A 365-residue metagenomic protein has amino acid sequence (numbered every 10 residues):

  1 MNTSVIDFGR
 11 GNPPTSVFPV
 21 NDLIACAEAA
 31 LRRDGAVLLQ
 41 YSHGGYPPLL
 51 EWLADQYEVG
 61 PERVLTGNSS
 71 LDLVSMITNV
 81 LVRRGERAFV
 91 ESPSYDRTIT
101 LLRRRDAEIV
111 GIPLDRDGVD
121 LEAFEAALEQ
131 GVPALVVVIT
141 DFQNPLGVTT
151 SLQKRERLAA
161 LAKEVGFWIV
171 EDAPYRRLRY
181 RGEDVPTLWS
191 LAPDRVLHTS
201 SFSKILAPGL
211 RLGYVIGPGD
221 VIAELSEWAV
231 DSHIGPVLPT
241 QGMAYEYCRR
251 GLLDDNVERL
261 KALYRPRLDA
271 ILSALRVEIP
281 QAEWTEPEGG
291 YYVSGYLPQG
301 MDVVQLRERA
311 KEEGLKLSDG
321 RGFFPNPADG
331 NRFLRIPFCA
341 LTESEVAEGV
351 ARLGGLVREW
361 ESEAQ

Functional and structural regions predicted by a protein language model:
M1-G44, E312-K316, I336: N-terminal "arm"/small-domain region of PLP-dependent enzymes with the aminotransferase-like
V37-G166, R176-R195, Y264, S344 (+1 more regions): Conserved core of the PLP fold type I
D172: Glycine-centered flexible beta-alpha turn that most often forms the glycine-rich phosphate-binding loop
L197-A262: Conserved core segment of the aminotransferase class I/II
I216, S294-Y296, P337-C339: Short hydrophobic/aromatic beta-strand micro-patches that form the beta-sheet surface supporting nucleotide- or nucleic
Y245, A262-L272, E283-Y296, L306-K311: Conserved glycine-rich beta-strand-loop-beta hairpin in the small C-terminal domain of fold type I
M301-L306, S344-E348: Short, conserved charged micro-motifs
E312, P327-Q365: PLP-dependent enzyme catalytic core of the Aspartate aminotransferase-like
